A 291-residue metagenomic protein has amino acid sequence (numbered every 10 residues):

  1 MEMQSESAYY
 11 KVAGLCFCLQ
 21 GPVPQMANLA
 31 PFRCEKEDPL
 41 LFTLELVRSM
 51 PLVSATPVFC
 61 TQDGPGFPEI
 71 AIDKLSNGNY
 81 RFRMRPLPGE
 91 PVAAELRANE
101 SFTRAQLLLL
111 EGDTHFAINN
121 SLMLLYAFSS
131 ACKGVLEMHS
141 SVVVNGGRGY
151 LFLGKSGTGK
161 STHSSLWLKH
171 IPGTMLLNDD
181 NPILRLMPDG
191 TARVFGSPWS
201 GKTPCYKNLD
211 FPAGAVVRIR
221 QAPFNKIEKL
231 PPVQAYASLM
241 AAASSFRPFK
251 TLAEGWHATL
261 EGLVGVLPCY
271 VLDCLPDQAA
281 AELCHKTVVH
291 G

Functional and structural regions predicted by a protein language model:
M1-L151, S156, L166-M175, I183-G291: A noncatalytic interaction/capping subdomain that flanks phosphate/NTP-handling catalytic cores
K160: Conserved lysine of the Walker
H163: Hydrophobic positions on the alpha1 helix immediately C-terminal to the Walker A/P-loop
